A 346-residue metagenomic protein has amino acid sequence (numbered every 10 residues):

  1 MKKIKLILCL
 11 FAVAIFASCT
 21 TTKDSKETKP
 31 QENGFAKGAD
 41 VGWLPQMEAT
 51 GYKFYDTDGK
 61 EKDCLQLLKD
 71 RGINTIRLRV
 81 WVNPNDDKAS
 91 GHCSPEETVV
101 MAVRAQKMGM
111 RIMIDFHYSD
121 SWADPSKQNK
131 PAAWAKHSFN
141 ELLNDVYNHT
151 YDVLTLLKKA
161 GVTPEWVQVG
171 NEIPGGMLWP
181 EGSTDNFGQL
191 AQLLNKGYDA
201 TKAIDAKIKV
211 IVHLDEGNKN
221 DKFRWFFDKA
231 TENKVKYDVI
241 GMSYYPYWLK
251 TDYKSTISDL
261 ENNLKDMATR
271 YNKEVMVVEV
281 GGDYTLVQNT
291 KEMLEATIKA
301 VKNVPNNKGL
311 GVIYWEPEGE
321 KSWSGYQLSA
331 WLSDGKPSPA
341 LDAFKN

Functional and structural regions predicted by a protein language model:
I15-S18: C-terminal motif of bacterial Sec signal peptides marking the signal peptidase cleavage site
T20-E27: Bacterial lipoprotein signal-peptidase II cleavage site
K29-R111, S119-V146, G241: N-terminal substrate-binding region of glycoside hydrolase catalytic domains
E32-K37, G72-N74, Q106-I112, A160-E165 (+4 more regions): Short, well-ordered coil/turn segments that N-cap beta-strands
A39, L68, D115, V167 (+3 more regions): Conserved, mostly hydrophobic/aromatic
G42-L44, W81-N83, H117-S121, V169-P174 (+4 more regions): Active-site beta-loop-alpha junctions enriched in small/polar residues
A49, K53, N262, D266-N272 (+1 more regions): Aromatic-rich peripheral "rim/lid" segments of glycoside hydrolase catalytic domains that contact and position glycan
G91-V99, A123-D228, V235-Y237, W248-N262 (+2 more regions): Active-site cleft segment of glycoside hydrolase catalytic domains centered on the general acid/base Glu
